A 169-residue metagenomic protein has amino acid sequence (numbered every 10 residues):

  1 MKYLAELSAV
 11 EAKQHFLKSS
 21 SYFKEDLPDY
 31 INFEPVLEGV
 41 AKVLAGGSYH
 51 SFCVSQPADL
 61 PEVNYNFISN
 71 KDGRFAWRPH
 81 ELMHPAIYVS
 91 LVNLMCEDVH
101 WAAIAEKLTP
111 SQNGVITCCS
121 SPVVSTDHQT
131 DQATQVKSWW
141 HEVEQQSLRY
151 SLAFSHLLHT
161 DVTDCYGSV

Functional and structural regions predicted by a protein language model:
M1-V169: Conserved two-metal-ion catalytic palm core of "right-hand" nucleic acid polymerases, unifying RNA-dependent RNA
